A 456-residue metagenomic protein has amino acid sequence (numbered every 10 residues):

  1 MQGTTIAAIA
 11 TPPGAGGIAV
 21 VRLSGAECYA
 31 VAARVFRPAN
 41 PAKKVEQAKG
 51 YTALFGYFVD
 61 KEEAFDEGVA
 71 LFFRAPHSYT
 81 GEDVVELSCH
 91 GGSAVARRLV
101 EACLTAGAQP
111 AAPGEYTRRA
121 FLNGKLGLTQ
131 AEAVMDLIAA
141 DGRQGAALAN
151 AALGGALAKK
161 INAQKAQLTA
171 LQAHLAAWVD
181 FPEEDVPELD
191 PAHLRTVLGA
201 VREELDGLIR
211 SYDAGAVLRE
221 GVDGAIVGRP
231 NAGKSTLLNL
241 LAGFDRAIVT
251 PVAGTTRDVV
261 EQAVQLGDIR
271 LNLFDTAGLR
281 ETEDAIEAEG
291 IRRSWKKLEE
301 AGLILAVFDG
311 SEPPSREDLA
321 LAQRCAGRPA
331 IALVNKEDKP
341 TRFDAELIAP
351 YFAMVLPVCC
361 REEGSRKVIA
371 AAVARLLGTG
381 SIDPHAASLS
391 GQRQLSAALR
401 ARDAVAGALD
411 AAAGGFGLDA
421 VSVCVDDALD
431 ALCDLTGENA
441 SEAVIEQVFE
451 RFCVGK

Functional and structural regions predicted by a protein language model:
M1-A147, A151, G155, I331: A glycine-rich (often HGG/GG-containing) alpha/beta subdomain
Q2-P13, R143-Q265, T282-D284, P313-K456: C-terminal-of-GTPase-core extension/linker across diverse P-loop GTPases
F55-F65, A70-R74, G254-T282, E300: Switch I (G2) and immediately adjacent beta-strands of P-loop GTPase domains
A242, A277-G278, G302, D309 (+1 more regions): Short glycine-/small-residue-rich Rossmann-like dinucleotide-binding loops
L271, L303, I331: Short, Asp-centered acidic motifs that coordinate Mg2+ and/or phosphate in catalytic or ligand-binding sites
L273, V307, L333: Generic enzyme active-site microenvironment
E287-S311: Inter-motif core of Ras-like GTPase G domains
